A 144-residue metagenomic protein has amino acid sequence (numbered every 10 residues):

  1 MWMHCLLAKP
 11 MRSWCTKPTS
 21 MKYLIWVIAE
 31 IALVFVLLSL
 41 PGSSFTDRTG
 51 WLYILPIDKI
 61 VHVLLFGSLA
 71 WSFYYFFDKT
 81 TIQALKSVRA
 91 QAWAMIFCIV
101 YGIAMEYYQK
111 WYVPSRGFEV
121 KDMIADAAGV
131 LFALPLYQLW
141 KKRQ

Functional and structural regions predicted by a protein language model:
M1-M3, M11: Methionine residue identity
P10-M123, A127-Q144: Bulky hydrophobic segments
